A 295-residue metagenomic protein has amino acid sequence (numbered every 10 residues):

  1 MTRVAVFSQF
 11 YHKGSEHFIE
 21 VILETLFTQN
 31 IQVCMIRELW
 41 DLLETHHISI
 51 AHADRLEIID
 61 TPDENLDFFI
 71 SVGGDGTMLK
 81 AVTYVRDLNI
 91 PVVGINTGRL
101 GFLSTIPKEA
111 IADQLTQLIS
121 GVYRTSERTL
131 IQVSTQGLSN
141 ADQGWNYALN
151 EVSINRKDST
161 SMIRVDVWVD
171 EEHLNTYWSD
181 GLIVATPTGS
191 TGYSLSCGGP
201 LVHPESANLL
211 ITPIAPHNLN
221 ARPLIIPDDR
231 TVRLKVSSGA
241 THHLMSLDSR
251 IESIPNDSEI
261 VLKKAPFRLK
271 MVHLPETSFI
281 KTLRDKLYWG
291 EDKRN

Functional and structural regions predicted by a protein language model:
M1-F68, E109-R124, T135-N146: ATP/NTP phosphate-donor binding region
Y11, D75-T77, L100, T188-S190: Short glycine-rich anion-binding loops that position phosphate/pyrophosphate groups of nucleotides and phosphorylated
S15-E16, G76-A81, T191-S196: Short glycine/serine/threonine-rich phosphate/pyrophosphate-binding segments that cradle anionic phosphate groups
S71-D75, T83-Y84: N-terminal glycine-rich "phosphate-gripper" loop used for MgATP/nucleotide binding and carboxylate activation
K80, Y84-I95, F102: Gly/Ser-rich helix-loop-strand patches that form or flank binding pockets for ribonucleotide-derived cofactors
R99-D180: Catalytic core of DAGKc-family lipid kinases
I154, D170-H173, L219-N295: ATP/nucleoside-binding phosphotransfer catalytic cores, i.e., glycine-rich phosphate-binding loops
E172-N220: Gly/Ser/Thr-rich active-site loops/lids in small-molecule metabolic enzymes that frequently grip phosphoryl groups
